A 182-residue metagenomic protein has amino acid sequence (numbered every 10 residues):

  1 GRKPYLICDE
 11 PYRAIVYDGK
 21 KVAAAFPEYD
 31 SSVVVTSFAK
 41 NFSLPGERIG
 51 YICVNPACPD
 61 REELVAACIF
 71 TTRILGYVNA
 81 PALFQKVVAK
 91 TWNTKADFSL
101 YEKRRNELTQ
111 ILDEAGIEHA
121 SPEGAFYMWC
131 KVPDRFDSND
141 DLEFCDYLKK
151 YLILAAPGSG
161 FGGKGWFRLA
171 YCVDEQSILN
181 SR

Functional and structural regions predicted by a protein language model:
G1-R182: PLP-dependent class I/II
